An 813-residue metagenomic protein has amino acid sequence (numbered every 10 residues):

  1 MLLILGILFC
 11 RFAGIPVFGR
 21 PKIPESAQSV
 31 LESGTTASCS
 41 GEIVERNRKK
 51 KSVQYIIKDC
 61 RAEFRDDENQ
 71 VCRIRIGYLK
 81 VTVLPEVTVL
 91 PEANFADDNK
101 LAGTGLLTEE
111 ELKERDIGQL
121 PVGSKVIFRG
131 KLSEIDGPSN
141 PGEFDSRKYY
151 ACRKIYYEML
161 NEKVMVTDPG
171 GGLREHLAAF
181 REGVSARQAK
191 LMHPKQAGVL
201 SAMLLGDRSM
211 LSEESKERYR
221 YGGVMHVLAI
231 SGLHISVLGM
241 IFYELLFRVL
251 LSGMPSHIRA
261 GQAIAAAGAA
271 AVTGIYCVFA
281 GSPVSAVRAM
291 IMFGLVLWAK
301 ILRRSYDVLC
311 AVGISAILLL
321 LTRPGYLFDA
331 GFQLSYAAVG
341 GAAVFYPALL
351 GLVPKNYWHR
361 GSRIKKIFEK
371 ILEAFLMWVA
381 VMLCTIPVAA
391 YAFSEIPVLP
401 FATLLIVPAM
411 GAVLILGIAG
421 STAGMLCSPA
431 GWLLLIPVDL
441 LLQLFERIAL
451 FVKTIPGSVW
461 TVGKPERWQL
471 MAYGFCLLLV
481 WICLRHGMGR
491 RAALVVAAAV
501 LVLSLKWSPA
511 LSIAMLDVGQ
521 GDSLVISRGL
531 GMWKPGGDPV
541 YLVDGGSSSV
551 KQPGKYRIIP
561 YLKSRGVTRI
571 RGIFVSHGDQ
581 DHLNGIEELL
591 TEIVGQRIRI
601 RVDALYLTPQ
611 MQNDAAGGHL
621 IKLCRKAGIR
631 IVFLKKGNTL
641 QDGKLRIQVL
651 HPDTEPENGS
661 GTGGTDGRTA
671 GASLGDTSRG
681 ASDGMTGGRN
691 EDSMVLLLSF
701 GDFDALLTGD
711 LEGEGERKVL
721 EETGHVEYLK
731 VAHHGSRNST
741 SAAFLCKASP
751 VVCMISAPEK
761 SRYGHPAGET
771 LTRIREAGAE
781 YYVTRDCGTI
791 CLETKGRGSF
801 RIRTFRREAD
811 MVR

Functional and structural regions predicted by a protein language model:
F9-H226, K555-P560, R569, Q612 (+3 more regions): Membrane-interface helix/helix-cap signal primarily in integral membrane proteins
G41, G130, M203, S231 (+18 more regions): Divalent metal-coordination and catalytic microenvironments
C152-M292, W298, G572, D704-G709 (+2 more regions): Aromatic-rich juxtamembrane segments at the membrane interface
Q196, R208, L321-F328, L450-G572 (+3 more regions): Core dinuclear metal-dependent hydrolase active-site scaffold
S282-G474, W481, R485-G487, R717-L729 (+2 more regions): Internal transmembrane alpha-helical bundles of multi-pass membrane proteins
I570-D581, V594, Q610, L729-H733: Metallo-beta-lactamase
Q580-R625, P750: Active-site HxH/HxHxD metal-binding segment of metal-dependent hydrolases
A604, E716-G788: Cap/insert and terminal regions of metallo-dependent hydrolase folds
